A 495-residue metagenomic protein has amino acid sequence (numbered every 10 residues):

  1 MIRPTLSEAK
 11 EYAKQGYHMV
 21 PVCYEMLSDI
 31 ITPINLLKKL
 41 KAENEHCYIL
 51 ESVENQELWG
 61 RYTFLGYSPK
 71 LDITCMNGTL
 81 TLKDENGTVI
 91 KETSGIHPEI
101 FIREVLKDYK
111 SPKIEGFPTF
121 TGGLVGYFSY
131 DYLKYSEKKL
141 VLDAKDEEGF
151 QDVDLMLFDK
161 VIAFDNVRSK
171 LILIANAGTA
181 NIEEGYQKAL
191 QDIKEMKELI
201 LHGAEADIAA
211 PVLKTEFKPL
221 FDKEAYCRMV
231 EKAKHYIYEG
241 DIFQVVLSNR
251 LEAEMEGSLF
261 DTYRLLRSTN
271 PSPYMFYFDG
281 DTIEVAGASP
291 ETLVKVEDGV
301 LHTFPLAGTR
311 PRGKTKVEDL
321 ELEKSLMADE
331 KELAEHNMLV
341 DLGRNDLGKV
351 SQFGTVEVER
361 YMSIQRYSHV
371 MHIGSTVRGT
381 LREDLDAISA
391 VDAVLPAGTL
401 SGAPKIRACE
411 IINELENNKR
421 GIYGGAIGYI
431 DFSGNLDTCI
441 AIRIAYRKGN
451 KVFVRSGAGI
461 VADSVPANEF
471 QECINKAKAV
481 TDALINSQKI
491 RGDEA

Functional and structural regions predicted by a protein language model:
M1-A495: Extended alpha-helical targeting/anchoring segments, especially N-terminal organellar/secretory targeting helices
